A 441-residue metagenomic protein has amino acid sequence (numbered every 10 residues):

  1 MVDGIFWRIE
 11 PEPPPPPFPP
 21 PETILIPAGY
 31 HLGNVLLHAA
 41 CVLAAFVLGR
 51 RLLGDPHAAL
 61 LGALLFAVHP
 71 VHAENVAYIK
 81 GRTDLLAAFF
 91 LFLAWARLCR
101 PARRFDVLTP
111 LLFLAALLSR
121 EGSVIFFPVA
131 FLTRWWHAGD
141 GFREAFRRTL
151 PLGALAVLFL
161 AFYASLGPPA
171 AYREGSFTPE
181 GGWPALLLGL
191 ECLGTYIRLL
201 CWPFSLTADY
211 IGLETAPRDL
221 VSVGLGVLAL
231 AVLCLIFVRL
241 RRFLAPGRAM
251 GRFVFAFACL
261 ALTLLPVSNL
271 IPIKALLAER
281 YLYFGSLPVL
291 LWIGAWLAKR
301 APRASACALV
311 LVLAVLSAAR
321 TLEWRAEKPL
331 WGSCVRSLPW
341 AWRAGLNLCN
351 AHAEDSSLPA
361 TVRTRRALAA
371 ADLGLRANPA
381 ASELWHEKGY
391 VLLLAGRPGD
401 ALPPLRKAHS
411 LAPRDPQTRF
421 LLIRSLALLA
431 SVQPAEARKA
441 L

Functional and structural regions predicted by a protein language model:
M1-P359, R363-L394, Q417: Polytopic membrane enzymes that build or remodel cell-surface glycoconjugates and lipids
N350, Y390, R424-S431: Residue-level recognition of tetratricopeptide repeat
S357-L358, L426-A437: Alpha-helical linker/edge segments of TPR/alpha-solenoid repeat scaffolds and analogous pre-/post-domain helices
A367, A401, A437-A440: Single-residue signature of alpha-solenoid repeat helices
R397, R406-S410: Tandem repeat domain/solenoid detector
H409-S410, I423, A427, A440-L441: TPR/TPR-like (Sel1-like) alpha-helical repeat modules
